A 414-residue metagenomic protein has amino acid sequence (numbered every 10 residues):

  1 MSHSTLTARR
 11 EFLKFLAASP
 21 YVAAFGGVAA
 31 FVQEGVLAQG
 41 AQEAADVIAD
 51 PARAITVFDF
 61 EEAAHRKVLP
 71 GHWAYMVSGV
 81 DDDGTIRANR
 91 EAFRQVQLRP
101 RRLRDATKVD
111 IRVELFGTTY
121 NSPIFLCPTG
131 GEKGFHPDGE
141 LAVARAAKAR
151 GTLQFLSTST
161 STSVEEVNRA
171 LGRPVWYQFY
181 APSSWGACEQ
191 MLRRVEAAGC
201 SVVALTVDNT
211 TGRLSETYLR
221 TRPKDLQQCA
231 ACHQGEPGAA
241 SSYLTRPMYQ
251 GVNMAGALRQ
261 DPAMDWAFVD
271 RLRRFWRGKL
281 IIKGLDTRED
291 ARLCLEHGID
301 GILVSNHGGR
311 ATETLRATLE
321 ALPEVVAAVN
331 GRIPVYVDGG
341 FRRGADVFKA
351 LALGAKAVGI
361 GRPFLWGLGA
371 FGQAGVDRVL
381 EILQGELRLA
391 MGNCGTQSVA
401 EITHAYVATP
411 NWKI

Functional and structural regions predicted by a protein language model:
S2-P20: N-terminal secretory signal peptides and thylakoid transit peptides that target proteins across membranes
A44-G117, S215, K224-M264, A400-I402 (+1 more regions): An N-cap/entry alpha-helix motif that binds or orients negatively charged groups
L69, L126, A147, L205 (+4 more regions): Conserved, mostly hydrophobic/aromatic
Y120-S157: Glycine-rich active-site/cofactor-binding loop and its immediate structural neighborhood
I124-C127, Q154-L156, V175-Y177, V203 (+4 more regions): Hydrophobic faces of well-ordered beta-strands that scaffold small-molecule active sites in alpha/beta enzyme cores
T158-T160, I281-R288, P334-V347: Glycine-rich beta-to-alpha transition loops that act as phosphate-gripper elements at the mouths of alpha/beta enzyme
L192-R316, A321-V335, L353: Alpha/beta enzyme core
E324, G369-L387: C-terminal helical cap(s) of enzyme catalytic domains, especially alpha/beta-barrels
